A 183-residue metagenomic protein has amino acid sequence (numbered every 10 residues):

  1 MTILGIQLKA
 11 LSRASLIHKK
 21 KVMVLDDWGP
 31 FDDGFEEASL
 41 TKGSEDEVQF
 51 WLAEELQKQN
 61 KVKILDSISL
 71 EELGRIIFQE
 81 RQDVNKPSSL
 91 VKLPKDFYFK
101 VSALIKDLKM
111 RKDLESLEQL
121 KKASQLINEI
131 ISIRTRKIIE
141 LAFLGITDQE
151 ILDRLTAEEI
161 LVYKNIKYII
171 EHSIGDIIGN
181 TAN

Functional and structural regions predicted by a protein language model:
M1-D33: N-terminal, Lys/Arg-enriched amphipathic/low-complexity engagement segments that precede the first folded domain
T2-S12, S69-N183: Charge/polar-rich, low-complexity and marginally structured segments
L16-H18, K42, Q49, K86-S89: Short N-terminal secondary-structure initiator segments
D27-L70: Compact, well-ordered interaction domains used in eukaryotic information-processing assemblies
